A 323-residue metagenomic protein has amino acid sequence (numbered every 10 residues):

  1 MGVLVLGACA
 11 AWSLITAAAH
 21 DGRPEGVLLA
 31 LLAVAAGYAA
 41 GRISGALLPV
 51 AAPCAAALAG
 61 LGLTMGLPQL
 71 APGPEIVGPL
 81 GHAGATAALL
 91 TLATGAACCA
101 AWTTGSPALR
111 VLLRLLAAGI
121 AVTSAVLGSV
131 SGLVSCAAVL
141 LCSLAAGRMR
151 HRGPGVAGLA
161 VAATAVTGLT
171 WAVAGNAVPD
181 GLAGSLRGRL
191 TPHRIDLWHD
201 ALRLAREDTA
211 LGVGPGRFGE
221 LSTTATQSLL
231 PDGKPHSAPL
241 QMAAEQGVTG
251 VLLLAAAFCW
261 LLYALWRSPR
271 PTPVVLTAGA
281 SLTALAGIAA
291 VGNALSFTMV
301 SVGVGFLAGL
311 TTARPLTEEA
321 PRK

Functional and structural regions predicted by a protein language model:
M1, A100-R114, H151-A157, L261-G279: Membrane-interface helix-loop-helix junctions at transmembrane boundaries of multi-pass membrane enzymes, predominantly
G2-A10, V34-P74, G78-G147: Alpha-helical transmembrane segments of multi-pass inner-membrane proteins
A11, A280-I288, N293-K323: Transmembrane alpha-helices of multi-pass inner-membrane enzymes
R42, Q246-A284: Hydrophobic transmembrane alpha-helices and their immediate junctions
E75-A87, L190-L197, S237-M242: Short aromatic-rich membrane-water interface segments that cap or initiate transmembrane helices in multi-pass membrane
V77-A93, A243-G247, N293-V304: Membrane-interface micro-motifs in multi-pass membrane enzymes
G147-R189, L202-R203: A membrane-periplasm/extracellular boundary helix in multi-pass inner-membrane enzymes that assemble envelope glycans
R189-P192, L211-Q246: Long extracytoplasmic/lumenal interhelical loops at the membrane interface of multi-pass membrane proteins
